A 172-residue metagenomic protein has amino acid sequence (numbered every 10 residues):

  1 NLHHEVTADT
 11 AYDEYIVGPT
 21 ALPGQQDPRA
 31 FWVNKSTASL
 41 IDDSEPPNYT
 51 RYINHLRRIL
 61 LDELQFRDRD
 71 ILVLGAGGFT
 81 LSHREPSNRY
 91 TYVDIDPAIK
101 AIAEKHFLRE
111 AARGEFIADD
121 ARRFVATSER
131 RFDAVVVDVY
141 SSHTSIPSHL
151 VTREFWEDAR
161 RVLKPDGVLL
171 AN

Functional and structural regions predicted by a protein language model:
N1-L108: Class I S-adenosylmethionine
D94-P97, D119-A121, V151: Short beta->alpha hinge that forms the Motif I/post-I loop of the SAM-binding pocket
E110-A121: Conserved SAM-binding strand-loop segment of SAM-dependent methyltransferases
R123-E129, T144, R161: Short conserved loop adjoining the S-adenosyl-L-methionine
A126-V139: A short acidic, Gly/Pro-enriched loop at the edge of an enzyme's catalytic core that lines a small-molecule cofactor
H143-L150: Glycine/threonine-rich flexible loop motifs
V151-P165: A short glycine-rich, Lys/Arg-flanked "PGG" loop and its adjoining helix->strand segment in the class I
D166-N172: Conserved beta-strand signature within the Rossmann-like core of class I S-adenosyl-L-methionine
